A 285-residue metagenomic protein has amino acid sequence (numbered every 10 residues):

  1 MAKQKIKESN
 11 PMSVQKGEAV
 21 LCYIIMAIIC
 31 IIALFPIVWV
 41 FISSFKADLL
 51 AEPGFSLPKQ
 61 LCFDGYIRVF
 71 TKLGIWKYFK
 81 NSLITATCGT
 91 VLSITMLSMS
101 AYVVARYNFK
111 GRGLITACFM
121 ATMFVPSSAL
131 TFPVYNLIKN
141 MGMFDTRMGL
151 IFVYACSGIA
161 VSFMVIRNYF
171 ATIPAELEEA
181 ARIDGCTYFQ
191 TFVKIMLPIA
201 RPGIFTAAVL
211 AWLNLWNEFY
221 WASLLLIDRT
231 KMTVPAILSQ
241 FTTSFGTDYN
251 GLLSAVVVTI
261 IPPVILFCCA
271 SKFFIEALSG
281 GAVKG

Functional and structural regions predicted by a protein language model:
M1-E8: ABC-family P-loop ATPase nucleotide-binding domain
N10-V14, E18-G285: A structural signal for multi-pass alpha-helical bundles of membrane permease subunits that mediate small-molecule
